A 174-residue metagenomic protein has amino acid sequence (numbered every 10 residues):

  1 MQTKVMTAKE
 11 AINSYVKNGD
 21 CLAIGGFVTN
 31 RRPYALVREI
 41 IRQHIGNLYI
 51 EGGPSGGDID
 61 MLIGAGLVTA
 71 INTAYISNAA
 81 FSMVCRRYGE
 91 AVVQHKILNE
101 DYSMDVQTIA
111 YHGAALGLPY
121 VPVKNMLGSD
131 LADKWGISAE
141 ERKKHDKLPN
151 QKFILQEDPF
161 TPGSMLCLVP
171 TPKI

Functional and structural regions predicted by a protein language model:
M1-I174: Conserved alpha/beta enzyme-core scaffold
